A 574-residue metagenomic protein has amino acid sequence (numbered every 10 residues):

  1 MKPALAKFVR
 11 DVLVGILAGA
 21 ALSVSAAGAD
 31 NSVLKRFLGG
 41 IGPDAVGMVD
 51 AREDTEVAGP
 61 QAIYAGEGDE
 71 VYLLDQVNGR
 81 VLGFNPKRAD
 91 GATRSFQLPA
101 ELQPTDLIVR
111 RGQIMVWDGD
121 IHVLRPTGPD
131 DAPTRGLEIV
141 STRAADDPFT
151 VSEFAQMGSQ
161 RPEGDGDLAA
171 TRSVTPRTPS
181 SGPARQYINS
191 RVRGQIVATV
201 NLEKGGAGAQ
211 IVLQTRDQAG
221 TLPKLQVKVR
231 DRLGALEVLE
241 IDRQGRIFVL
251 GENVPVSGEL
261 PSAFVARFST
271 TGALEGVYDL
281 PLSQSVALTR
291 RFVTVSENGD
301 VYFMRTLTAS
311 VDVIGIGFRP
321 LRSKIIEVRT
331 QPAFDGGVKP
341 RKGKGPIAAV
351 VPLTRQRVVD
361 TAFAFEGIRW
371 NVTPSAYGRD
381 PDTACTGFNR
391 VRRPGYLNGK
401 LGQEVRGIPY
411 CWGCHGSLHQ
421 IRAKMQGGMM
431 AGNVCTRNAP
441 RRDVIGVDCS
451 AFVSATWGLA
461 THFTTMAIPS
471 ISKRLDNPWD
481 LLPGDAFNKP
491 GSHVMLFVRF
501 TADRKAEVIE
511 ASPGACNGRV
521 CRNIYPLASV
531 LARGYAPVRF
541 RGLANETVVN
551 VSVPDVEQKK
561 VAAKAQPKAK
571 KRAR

Functional and structural regions predicted by a protein language model:
M1-V9: N-terminal secretory signal peptides that target proteins for export/translocation
R10-S23: Bacterial N-terminal signal peptides
A27-G337: Eukaryotic scaffold repeat domains enriched in small/polar residues
G40, G66, K87, T361-V372 (+2 more regions): Structured segments of extracytoplasmic/periplasmic soluble domains in secreted or envelope-associated proteins
F268, F452, S470-S472: Catalytic toxin/effector domains delivered as secreted proteins or via bacterial secretion systems
T330-K339, V520-R574: Low-complexity, Gly/Ser/Thr/Pro-rich intrinsically disordered linker/tail segments
F334-S450: N-terminal capping segments
W457-L527: ...with weaker cross-activation on analogous glycine-rich loops/strands in unrelated enzymes
